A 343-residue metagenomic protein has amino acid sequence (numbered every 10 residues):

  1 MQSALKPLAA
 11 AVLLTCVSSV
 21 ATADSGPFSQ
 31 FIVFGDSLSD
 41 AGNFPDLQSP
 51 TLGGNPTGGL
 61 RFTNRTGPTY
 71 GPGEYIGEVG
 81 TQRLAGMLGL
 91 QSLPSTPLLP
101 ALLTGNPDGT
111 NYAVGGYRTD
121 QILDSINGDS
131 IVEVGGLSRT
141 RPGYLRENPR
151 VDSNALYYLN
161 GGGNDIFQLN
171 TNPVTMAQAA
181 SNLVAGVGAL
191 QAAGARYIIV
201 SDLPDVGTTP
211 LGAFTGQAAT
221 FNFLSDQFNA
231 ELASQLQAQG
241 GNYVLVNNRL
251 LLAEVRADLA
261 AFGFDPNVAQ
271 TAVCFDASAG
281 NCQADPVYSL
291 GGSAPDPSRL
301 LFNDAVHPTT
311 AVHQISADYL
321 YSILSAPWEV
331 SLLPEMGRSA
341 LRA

Functional and structural regions predicted by a protein language model:
M1-T22: Gram-negative bacterial Sec-dependent N-terminal signal peptides
A23-A343: Conserved active-site regions of diverse hydrolases
